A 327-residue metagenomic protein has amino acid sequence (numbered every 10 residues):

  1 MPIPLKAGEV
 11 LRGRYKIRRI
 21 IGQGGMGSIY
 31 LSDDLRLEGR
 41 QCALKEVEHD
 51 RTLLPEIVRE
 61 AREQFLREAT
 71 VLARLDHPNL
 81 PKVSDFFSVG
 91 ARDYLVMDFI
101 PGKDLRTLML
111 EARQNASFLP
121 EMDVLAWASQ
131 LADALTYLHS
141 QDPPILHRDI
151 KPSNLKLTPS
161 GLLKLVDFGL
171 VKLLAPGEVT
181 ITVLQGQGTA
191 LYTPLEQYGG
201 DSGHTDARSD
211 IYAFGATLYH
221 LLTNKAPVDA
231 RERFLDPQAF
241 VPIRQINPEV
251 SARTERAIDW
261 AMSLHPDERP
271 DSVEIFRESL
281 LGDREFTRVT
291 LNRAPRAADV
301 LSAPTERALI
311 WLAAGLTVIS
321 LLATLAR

Functional and structural regions predicted by a protein language model:
S28: Conserved N-lobe ATP-binding subsite of Hanks-type protein kinase domains, especially the beta3 VAIK lysine
D33-C42: Conserved N-lobe loop of protein kinases adjacent to the ATP-binding glycine-rich P-loop
E48-R74: AlphaC helix of the eukaryotic protein kinase fold
F86: Activation-segment/catalytic-loop signature of the eukaryotic protein kinase fold
G90-D104, L108: Conserved short submotifs of the Hanks-type protein kinase catalytic core that shape the nucleotide-binding pocket
W127-A128: Activation segment signature within eukaryotic-like protein kinase domains
A132-I145: Protein kinase catalytic-loop region centered on the HRD/HxD motif
L191-T287: C-terminal lobe helix-coil module of Hanks-type protein kinase domains
